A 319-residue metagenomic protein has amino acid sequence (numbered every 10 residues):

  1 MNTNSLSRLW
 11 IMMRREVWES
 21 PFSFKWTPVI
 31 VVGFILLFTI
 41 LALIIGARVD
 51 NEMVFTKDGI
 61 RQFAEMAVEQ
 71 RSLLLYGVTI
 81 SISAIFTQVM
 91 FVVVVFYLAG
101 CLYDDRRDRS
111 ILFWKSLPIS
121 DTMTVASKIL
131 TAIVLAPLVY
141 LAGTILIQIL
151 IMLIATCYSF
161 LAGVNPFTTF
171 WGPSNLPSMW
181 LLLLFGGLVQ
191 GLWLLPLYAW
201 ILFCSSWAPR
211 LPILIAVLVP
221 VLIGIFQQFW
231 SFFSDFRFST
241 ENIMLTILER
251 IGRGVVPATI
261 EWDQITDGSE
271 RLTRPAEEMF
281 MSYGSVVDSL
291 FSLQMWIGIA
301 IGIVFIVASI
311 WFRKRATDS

Functional and structural regions predicted by a protein language model:
M1-G100, D105, L141, W193-L195 (+3 more regions): Hydrophobic alpha-helical transmembrane segments
T3, L112-S120, L161-P173: Juxtamembrane inter-helical linkers in multi-pass membrane proteins
L9, M13-S20, S110, I129 (+5 more regions): Hydrophobic alpha-helical segments of integral membrane proteins, encompassing both true transmembrane helices
W26, S127, A216-V219, L293: Hydrophobic core positions of alpha-helical segments in small-molecule transporters and transporter systems
T39, L43, Q62, Q70-F96 (+2 more regions): Secretory targeting signals
I40-L41, M179-W180, A208-E261: Transmembrane helix segments
C101-T131, R313: Helix-loop-helix units of permease transmembrane domains in multi-pass membrane transporters, especially ABC
